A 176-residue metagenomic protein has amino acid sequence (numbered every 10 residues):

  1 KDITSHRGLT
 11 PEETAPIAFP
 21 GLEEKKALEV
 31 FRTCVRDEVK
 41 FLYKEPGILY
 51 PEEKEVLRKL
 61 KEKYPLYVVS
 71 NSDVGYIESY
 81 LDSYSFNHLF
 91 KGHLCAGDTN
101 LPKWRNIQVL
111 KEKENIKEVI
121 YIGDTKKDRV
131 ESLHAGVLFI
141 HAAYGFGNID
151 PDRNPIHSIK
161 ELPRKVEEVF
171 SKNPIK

Functional and structural regions predicted by a protein language model:
K1-P51: N-terminal helical cap/lid subdomain that shapes the substrate entry/recognition surface in HAD-like hydrolases
T4-R7, R58-K61, D82: Alpha-helix boundary recognition
H6, T10, C34, I48-E52 (+4 more regions): Short beta->alpha linker loops
E13-I17, T33, E55, K59 (+2 more regions): Alpha-helical elements of Rossmann-like donor-binding domains used by nucleotide-donor carbohydrate transfer enzymes
F19, K63-Y64, S85, G136: Glycine-centered loop/turn motif at secondary-structure junctions
K40-V68, V74, E78, W104: Short, acidic loop-to-helix structural element flanking the phosphoryl-transfer center in phosphate-processing enzymes
V74, E78-K176: Asp-based, Mg2+/Mn2+-dependent phosphohydrolase catalytic module
